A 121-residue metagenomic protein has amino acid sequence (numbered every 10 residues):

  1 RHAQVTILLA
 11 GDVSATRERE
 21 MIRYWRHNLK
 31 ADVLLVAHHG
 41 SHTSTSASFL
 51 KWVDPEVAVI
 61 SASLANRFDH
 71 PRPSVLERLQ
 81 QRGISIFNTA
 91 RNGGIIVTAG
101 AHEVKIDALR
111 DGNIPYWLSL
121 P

Functional and structural regions predicted by a protein language model:
R1-P71: Active-site-proximal loop/helix segments of hydrolase catalytic cores
V57, A62-P121: Binuclear metal-ion centers of metallo-dependent hydrolases, dominated by the metallo-beta-lactamase
